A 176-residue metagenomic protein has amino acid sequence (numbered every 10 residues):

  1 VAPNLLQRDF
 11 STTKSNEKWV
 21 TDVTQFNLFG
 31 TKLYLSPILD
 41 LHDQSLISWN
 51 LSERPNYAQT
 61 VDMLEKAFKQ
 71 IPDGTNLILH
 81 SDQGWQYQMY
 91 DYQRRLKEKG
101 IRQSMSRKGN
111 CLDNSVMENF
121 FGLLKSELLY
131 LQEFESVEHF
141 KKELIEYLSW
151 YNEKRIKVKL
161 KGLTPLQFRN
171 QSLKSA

Functional and structural regions predicted by a protein language model:
V1-K14, N110, T164-L173: Basic, flexible linker segments flanking DNA-binding modules in nucleic acid-interacting mobile-element proteins
V1-P37, V61-M63, Q70-N76: Mobile-element integrase/transposase regions, centering on the N-terminal DNA-binding/Zn-coordinating module
A2, N16, L35, N56 (+6 more regions): Hydrophobic (often cysteine-bearing) scaffold residues that line and stabilize catalytic clefts of nucleotide/cofactor
L6, D22, I38, Q44 (+9 more regions): Mobile genetic element proteins and their domesticated derivatives, centered on retroelements and DNA transposons
D40-L41, L51-N56: A short acidic/small-residue loop/turn micro-motif
S45-W49, Q103-S106, Y130-L131: Short small-residue beta-strand/loop micro-motif enriched in glycine and branched aliphatics
S81-Q83, M89-Y90, Q103-K125, S136-L144 (+1 more regions): RNase H-like two-metal-ion nuclease catalytic core shared by retroviral integrases and related mobile-element nucleases
K97-I101, L123-A176: C-terminal domain-tail junction helix/linker
